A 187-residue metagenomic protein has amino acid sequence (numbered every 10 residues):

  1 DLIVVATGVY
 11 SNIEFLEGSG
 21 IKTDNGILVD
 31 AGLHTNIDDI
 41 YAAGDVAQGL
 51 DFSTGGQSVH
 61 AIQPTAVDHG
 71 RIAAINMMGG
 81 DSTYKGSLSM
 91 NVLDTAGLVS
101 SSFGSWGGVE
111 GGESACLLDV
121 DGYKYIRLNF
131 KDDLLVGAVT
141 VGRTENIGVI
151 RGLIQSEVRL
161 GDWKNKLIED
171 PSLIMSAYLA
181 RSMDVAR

Functional and structural regions predicted by a protein language model:
D1-I72: FAD-site-proximal beta/loop scaffold in flavoenzymes
T7-V9, D45, S105-G111, V158 (+1 more regions): Short, positively charged
V46-G148: Mid-to-C-terminal Rossmann-like scaffold of FAD/NAD(P)H-dependent oxidoreductases
T144-D162: A short, polar/charged loop-to-alpha-helix boundary motif
L160-R187: Cysteine/selenocysteine-centered motifs that mediate thiol-based redox chemistry or coordinate metal-sulfur cofactors
